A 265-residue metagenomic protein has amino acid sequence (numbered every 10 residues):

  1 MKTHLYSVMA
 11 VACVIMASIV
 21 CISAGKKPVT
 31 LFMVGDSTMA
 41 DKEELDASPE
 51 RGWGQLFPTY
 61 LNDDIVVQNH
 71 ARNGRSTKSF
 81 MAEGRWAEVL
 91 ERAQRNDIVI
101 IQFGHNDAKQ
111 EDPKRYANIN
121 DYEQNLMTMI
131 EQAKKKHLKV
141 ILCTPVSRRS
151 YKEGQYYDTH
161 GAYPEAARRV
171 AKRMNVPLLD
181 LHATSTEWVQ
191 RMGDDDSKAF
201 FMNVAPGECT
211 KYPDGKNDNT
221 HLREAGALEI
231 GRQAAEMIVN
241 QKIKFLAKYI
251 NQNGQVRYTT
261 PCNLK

Functional and structural regions predicted by a protein language model:
M1-S7: Positively charged n-region of N-terminal signal peptides that target proteins for export
K2, K26, G84-L228, R232-N251 (+1 more regions): Alpha-helical cap/lid subdomain in secreted, periplasmic, or secretory-pathway luminal O-acyl-processing enzymes
S7-A10, M16-P28: Bacterial Sec-dependent signal peptides at the C-terminal "C-region" and cleavage site
M16, M33, D214-K216: A generic, residue-level signal for flexible/boundary positions that often mark functional hotspots
S18, R75-S76, D180: Short, solvent-exposed coil/turn linker segments
I22-A71, A87-R95: Serine-esterase "nucleophile elbow" of acetyl-processing enzymes
T38, Q55, T77, D107 (+1 more regions): Short, flexible micro-motifs
A40-R51, A71-E83, K109-N118: Acidic/histidine-rich helix-loop elements that form or flank divalent-metal/phosphate-binding sites at the catalytic
